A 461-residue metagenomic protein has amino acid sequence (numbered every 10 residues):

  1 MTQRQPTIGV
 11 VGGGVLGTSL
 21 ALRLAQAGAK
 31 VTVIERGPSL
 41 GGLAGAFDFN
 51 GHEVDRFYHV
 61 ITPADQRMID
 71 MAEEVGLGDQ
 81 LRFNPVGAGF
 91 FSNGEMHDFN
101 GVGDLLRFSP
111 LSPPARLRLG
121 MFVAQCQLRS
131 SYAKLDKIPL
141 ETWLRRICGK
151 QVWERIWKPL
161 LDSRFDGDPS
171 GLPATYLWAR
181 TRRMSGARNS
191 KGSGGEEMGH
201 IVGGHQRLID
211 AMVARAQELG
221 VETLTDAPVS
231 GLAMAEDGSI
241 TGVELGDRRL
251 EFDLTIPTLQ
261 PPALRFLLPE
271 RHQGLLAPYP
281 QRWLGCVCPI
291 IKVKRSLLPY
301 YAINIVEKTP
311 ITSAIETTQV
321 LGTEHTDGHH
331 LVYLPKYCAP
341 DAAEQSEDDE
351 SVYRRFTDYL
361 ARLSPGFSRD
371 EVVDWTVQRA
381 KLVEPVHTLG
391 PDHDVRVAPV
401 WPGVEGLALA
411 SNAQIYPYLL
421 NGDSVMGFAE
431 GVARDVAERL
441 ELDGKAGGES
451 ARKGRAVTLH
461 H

Functional and structural regions predicted by a protein language model:
R4, M121-A227, G231-A233: Active-site/ligand-binding neighborhood in enzyme catalytic cores
P6-V33: N-terminal Rossmann-like FAD-binding beta1-loop-alpha1 element of flavoenzymes
L16, S39, P262: Conserved Rossmann-like nucleotide-cofactor binding loop
A25-F49: Glycine-rich FAD pyrophosphate-binding loop
N50-K134, P159: Dinucleotide-binding Rossmann-like beta1-alpha1 core, especially the glycine-rich loop that anchors the ADP
P228-Q345, E350, D358-L363, V395-W401 (+2 more regions): Mid-domain catalytic core of redox enzymes that form a hydrophobic substrate pocket/lid adjacent to a catalytic redox
L321-T326, A380-L409, A413-I415: FAD-binding beta-loop-beta segment adjacent to the flavin cofactor pocket
N412-V436: A conserved FAD-binding loop/helix module that cradles the flavin
